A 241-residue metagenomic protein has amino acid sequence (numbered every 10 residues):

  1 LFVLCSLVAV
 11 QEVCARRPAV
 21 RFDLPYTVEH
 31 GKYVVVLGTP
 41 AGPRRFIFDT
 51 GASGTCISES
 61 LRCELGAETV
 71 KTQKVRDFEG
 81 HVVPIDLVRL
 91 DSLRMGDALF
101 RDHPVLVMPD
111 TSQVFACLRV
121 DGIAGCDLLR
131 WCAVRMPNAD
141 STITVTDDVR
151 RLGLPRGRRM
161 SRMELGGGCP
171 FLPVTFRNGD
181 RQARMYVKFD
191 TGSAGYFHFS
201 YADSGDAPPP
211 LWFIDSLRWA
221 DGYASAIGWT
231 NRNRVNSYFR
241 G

Functional and structural regions predicted by a protein language model:
L1-A9: Bacterial N-terminal signal peptides
V13-G241: Pepsin/retropepsin-fold aspartyl endopeptidases
